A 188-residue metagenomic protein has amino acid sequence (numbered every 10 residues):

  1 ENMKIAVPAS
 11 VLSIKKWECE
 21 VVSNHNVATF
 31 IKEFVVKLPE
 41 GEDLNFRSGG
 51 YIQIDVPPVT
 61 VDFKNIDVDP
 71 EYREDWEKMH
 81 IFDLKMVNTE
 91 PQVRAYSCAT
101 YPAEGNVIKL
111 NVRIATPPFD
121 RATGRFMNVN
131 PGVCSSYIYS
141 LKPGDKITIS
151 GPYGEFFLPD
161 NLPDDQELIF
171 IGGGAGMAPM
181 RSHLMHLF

Functional and structural regions predicted by a protein language model:
A6-P143: Ferredoxin-reductase
T116-F188: FNR/FR-type flavoprotein reductase catalytic core
